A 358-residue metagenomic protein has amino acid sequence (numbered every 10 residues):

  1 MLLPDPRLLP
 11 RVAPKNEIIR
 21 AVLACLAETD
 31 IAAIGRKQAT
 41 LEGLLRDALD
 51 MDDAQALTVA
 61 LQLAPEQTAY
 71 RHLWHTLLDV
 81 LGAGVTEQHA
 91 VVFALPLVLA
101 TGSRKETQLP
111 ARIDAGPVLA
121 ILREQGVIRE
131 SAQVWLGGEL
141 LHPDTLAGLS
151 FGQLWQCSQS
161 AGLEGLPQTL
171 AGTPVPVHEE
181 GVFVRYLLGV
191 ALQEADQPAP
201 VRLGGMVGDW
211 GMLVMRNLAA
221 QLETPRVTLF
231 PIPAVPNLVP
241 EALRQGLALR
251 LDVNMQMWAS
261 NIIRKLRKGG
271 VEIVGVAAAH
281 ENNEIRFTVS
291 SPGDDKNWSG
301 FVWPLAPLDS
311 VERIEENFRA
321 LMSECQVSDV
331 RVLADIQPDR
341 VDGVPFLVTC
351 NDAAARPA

Functional and structural regions predicted by a protein language model:
M1-A69: Charged, amphipathic alpha-helical stretches
A13, E17, A32, R36 (+7 more regions): Alpha-helix boundary/N-cap detector
C25-A32, D47, M51, L63 (+6 more regions): Surface-exposed polar/charged interaction patches
A39-T40, Q55, L61-A64, H72-V85 (+3 more regions): Terminal low-complexity "docking" segments
L97-P338: Extended, non-transmembrane interaction/recognition domains
D339-L347: Short cysteine-rich clusters marking metal-coordination/redox-active sites
C350-A358: C-terminal recognition-helix end and immediately following basic linker of small zinc-binding "finger" domains
